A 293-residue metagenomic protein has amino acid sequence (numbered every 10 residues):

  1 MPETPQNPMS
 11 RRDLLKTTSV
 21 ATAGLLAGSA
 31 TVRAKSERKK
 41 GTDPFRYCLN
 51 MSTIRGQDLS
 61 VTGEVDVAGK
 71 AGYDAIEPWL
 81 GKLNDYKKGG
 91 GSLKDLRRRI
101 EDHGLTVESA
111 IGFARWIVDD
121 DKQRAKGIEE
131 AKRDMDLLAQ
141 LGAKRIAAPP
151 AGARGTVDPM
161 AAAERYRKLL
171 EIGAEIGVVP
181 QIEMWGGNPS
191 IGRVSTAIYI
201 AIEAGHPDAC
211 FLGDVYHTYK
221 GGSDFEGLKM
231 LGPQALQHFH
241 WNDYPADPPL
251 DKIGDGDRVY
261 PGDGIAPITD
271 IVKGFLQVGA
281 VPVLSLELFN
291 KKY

Functional and structural regions predicted by a protein language model:
M1-M9: N-terminal secretory signal peptides
T18-S29, K35-T42, V65-G69, R99-T106 (+2 more regions): Active-site acidic/histidine proton-transfer and metal-coordination neighborhood in alpha/beta enzyme cores
K40-L59: Boundary/entry segment of secreted carbohydrate-active catalytic domains
L49, A68, I76, I100 (+6 more regions): Conserved, mostly hydrophobic/aromatic
S52-I54, W79-G81, G112-R115, A151-A153 (+4 more regions): Active-site beta-loop-alpha junctions enriched in small/polar residues
G63-G81: Catalytic domains of carbohydrate-active enzymes, especially glycoside hydrolases
A75-I76, A110, R167-I265, T269-G274: Acidic/histidine-rich catalytic cores of soluble enzymes
E77-I100, P150-A153: Glycine-rich, proline-tolerant flexible connector loops at the mouths of alpha/beta enzymes
